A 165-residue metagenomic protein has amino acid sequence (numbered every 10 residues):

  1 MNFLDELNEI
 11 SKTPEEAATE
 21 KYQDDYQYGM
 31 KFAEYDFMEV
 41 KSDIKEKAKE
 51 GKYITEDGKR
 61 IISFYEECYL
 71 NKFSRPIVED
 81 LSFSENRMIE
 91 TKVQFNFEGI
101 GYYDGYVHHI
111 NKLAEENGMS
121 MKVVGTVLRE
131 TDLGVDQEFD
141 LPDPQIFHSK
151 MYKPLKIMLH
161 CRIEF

Functional and structural regions predicted by a protein language model:
M1-E98, Y102: N-terminal leader/targeting segments
F3-E6, Q23, E115, G134 (+2 more regions): Intrinsically disordered, low-complexity peptide-like regions
S63, E90-N96, S120-K122, E138 (+1 more regions): Ser/Thr- (and often Asn-) enriched beta-sheet segments in non-cytosolic proteins
S63, P76-F83, M121-T126, V135-Q137 (+1 more regions): Generic structural motif
Y106-I110: A short, charged, amphipathic alpha-helix used as a generic interaction element across diverse proteins
V127-F165: C-terminal edge-of-domain segments
